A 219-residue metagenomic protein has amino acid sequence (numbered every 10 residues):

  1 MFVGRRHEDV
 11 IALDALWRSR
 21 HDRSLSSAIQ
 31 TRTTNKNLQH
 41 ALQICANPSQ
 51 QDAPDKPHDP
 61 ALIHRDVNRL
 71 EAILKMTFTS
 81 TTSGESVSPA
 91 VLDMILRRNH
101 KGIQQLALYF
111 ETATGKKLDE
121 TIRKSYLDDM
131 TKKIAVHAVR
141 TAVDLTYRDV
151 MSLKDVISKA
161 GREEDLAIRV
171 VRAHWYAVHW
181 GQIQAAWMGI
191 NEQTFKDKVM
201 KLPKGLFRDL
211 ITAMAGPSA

Functional and structural regions predicted by a protein language model:
M1-A219: Structural signature for extended repeat/solenoid scaffolds and their inter-repeat hinge/linker regions, spanning
